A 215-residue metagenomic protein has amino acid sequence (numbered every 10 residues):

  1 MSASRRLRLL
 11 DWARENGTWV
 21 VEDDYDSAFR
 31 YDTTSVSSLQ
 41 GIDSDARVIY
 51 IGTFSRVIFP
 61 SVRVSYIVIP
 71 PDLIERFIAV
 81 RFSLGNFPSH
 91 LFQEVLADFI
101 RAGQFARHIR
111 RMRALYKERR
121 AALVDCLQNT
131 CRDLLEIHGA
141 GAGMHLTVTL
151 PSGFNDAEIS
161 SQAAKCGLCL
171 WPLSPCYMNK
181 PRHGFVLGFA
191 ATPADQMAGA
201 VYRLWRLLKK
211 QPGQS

Functional and structural regions predicted by a protein language model:
M1-S215: PLP-dependent class I/II
